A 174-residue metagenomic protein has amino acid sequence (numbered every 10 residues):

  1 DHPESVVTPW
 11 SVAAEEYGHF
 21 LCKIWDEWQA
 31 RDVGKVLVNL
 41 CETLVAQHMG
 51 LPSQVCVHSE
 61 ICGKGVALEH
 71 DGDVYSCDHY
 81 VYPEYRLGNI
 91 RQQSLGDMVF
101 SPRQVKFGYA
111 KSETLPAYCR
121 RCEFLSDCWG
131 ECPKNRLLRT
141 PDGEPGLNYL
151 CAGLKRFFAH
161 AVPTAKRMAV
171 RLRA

Functional and structural regions predicted by a protein language model:
D1-I61, A67, H79-Y82, R86-I90: Radical SAM enzyme [4Fe-4S]-AdoMet core and its adjacent flexible, acidic and glycine-rich loops/tails across
S53, V81-L125: Membrane-interface junctions of multi-pass transporters
C56, C62, C77, C119-C122 (+3 more regions): Short cysteine clusters
H70: A cytosolic small-molecule/anion-sensing beta-strand core signal
Y80, L125, N135, L154-F157: Cys/His-rich metal-chelating microdomains
F107-A110, P145-A174: Short Fe-S-cluster ligation motifs
E131-E144, V162-K166: Short cysteine/histidine-rich zinc-coordinating motifs and their immediately flanking basic loops
